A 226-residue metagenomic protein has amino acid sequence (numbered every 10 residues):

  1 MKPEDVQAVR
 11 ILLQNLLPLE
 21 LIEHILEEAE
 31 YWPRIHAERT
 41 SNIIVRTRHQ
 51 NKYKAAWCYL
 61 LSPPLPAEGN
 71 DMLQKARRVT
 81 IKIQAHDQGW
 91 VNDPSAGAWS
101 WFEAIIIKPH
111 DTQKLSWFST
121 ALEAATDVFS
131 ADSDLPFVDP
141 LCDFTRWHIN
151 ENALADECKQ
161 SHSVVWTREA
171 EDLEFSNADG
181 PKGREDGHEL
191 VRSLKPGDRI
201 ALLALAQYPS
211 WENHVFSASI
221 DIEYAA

Functional and structural regions predicted by a protein language model:
M1, V6-Q7, N15, S219 (+1 more regions): Intrinsically disordered, low-complexity regulatory regions associated with ubiquitination proteins
P3-V9, C58-L61: Short linear interaction motifs
D5-V9, L13, L17-E30: Short hydrophobic alpha-helical "box" of cullin-RING ligase substrate receptors that recruits the CRL scaffold
L19, L73-A76, V191-G197: Structural signal for repeat-unit boundaries in curved repeat scaffolds
E23-S116, Y224-A225: Solvent-exposed, flexible loop/coil segments flanking beta-strands in beta-rich domains
P94-Q113, E185-E189, K195-A226: Exposed low-complexity, polar/acidic, P/S/T/G-rich flexible segments that act as propeptides, protease-susceptible
L115-D198, Q207-E212: Extended, solvent-exposed segments with strong compositional bias
